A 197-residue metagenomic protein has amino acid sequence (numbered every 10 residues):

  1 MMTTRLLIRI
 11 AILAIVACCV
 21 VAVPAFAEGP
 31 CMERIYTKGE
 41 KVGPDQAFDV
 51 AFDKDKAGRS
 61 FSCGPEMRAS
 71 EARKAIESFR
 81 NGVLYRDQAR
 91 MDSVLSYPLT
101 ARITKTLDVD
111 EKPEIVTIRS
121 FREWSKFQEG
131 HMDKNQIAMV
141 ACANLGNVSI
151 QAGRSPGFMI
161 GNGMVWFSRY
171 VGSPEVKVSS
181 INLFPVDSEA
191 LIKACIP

Functional and structural regions predicted by a protein language model:
M2-I12: Bacterial N-terminal signal peptides that target proteins for export
I10-V21: Bacterial N-terminal signal peptides
V23-A27: Sec/Tat signal peptide C-region and signal peptidase I cleavage site
G29-N81: Short, low-complexity N-terminal intrinsically disordered segments enriched in polar/charged residues
E40, P44-D49, P156-P197: Short beta-strand edge/turn micro-motifs at domain boundaries
F79-R90: Short helix-adjacent coil turns
L95-L107: Short, solvent-exposed secondary-structure junction/capping segments
E111-F167: Surface-exposed, charged secondary-structure patches
